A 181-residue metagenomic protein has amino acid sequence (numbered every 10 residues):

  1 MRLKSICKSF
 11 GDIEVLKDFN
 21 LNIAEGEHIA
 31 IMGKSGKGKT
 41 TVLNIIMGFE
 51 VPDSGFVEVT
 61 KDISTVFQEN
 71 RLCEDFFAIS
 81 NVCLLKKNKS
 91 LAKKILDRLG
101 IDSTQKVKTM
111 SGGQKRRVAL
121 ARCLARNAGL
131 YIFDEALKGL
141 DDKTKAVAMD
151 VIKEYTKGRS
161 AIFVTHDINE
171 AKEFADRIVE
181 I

Functional and structural regions predicted by a protein language model:
M1, L16-D18: Conserved structural motif at the start of ABC-family nucleotide-binding domains
M47: Helix-to-loop junction immediately C-terminal to a conserved catalytic motif
D75-N88: Q-loop/switch helix immediately C-terminal to the Walker
K106-M110, Q114: Conserved ABC ATPase signature
L120: Hydrophobic anchor residue at the start of the ABC signature
D142-K143: Helix N-cap at the start of a conserved alpha-helix in ABC-type nucleotide-binding domains
G158-T165: Conserved H-loop
